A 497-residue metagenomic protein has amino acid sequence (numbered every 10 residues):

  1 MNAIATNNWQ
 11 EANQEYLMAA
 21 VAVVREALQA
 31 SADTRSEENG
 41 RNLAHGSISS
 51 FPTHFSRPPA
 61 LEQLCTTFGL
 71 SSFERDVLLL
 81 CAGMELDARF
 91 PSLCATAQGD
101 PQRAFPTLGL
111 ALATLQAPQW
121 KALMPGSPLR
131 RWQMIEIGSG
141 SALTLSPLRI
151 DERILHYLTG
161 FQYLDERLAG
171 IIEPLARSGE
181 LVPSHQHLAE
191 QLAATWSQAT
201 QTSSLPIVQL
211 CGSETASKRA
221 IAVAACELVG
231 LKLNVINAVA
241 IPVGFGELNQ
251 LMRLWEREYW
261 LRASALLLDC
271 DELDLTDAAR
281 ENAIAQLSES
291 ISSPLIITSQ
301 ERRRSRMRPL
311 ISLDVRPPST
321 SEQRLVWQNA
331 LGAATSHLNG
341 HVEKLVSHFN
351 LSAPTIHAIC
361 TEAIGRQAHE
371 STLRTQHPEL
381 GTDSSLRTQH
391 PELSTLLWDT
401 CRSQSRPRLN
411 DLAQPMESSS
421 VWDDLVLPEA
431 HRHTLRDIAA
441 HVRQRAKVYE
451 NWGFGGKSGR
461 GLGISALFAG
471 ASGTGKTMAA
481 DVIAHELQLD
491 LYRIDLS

Functional and structural regions predicted by a protein language model:
M1-H54, L61, M252-R253: Long, charged N-terminal accessory/stalk domains
E26, S47, H54-A117: Short, amphipathic alpha-helical interface elements at domain boundaries that mediate macromolecular binding
N42-T67, L93-Q102, L143-L248, R253-R257 (+1 more regions): AAA+ P-loop ATPase motor domain of ring mechanoenzymes
L78-L79, R130, A193: Hydrophobic residues on short alpha-helical segments
G126-S127: Short, hydrophobic-biased segments on the C-terminal half of alpha helices that form "recognition helices"
R130-G140: A short, conserved structural fragment
V243-L287: Conserved alpha-helical scaffold flanking the Walker A/P-loop in AAA+ ATPase domains
